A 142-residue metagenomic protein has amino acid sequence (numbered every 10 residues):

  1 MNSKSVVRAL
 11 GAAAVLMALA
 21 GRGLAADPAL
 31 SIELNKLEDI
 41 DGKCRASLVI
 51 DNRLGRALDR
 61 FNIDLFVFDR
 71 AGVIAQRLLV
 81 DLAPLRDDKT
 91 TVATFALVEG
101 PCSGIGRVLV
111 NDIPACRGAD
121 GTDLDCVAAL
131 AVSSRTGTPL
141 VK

Functional and structural regions predicted by a protein language model:
M1-G11: Bacterial N-terminal signal peptides that target proteins for export
A20-R22: N-terminal signal peptide c-region/cleavage motif recognized by signal peptidases
A25-V49, A131, R135-V141: Low-complexity, acidic Ser/Thr/Pro/Gly-rich terminal tails and inter-domain linkers that flank the onset of structured
R53-R56, A71: Short, acidic/polar linear motifs in exposed loop/turn regions
A57-R60, A75: Short acidic/proline- and small/hydrophobic-mixed sequence motifs that coincide with surface turns and coil-to-beta
I63-L65: Hydrophobic beta-strand segments
F68-G106: Intrinsically disordered, low-complexity Pro/Gly/Ser/Thr-rich segments with frequent PxxP/GP/PP motifs and embedded
E99-K142: Terminal connector regions
